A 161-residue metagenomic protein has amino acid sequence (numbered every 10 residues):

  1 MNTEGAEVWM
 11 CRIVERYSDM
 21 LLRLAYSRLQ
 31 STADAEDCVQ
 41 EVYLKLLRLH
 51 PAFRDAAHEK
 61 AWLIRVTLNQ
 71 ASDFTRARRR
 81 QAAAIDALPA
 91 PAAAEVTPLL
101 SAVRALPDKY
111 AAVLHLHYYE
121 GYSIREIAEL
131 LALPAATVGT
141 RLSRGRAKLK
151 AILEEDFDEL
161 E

Functional and structural regions predicted by a protein language model:
M1-R23, E36-V39, L47: A short, charge-rich alpha-helical start-of-domain segment used by transcription regulators
N2-T3, Q30-S31, E41-H58, A77-R79: Sigma70-family region 2
S18, L22, Y43, P107 (+2 more regions): C-terminal flanking helix
R23, D37-L44, R48, A57-N69: Structural recognition of an alpha-helix C-terminal capping motif at a helix-to-coil junction
R48, R54, R65-I85, R144: Arg/Lys-rich amphipathic alpha helix in sigma70-family domain 2
L68, S72, L131-E155: DNA-recognition helix of helix-turn-helix
D73, R80-V103, S123, D156-E161: Internal acidic/polar
V113-H117: A short pre-motif secondary-structure segment
